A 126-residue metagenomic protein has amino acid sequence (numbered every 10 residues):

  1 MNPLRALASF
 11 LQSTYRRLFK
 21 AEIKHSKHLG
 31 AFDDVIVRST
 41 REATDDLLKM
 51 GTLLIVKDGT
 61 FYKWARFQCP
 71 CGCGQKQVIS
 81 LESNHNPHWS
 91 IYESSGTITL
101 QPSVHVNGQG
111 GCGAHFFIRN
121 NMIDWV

Functional and structural regions predicted by a protein language model:
M1-R66, Q75-V126: Replace "small metal-dependent catalytic modules" with "small catalytic or cofactor-binding modules
Q68-P70: The −1 position to Zn-ligating cysteines in a subset of zinc-ribbon hairpins
